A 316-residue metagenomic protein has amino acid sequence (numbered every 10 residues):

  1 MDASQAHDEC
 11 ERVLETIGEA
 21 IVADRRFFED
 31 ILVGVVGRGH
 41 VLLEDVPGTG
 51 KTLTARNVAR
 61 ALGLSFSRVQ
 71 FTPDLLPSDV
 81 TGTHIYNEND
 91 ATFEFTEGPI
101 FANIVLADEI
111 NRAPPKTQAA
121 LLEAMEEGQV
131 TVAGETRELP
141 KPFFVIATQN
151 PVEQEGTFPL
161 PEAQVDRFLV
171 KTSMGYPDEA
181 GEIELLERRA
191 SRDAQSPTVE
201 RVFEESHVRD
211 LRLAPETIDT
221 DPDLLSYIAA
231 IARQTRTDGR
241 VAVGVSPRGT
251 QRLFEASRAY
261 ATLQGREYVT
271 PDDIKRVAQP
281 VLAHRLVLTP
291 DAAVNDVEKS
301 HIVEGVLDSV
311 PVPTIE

Functional and structural regions predicted by a protein language model:
A3-H7, A20, T157, M174-V245 (+3 more regions): Conserved C-terminal "switch" segment of AAA+ ATPases
A3-V41, V46: Pre-Walker A (pre-P-loop) alpha-helix and adjacent loop at the N terminus of AAA/AAA+ ATPase modules, a conserved
I31-L32, Y86-L106, E135: Conserved alpha-helical scaffold flanking the Walker A/P-loop in AAA+ ATPase domains
V35-P73, P77, Y86: Walker A/P-loop
D45, D108-E109, A120: Walker B catalytic acidic pair
V46, V80, T148: P-loop (Walker A) phosphate-binding loop of NTP-binding proteins
R56, T237-E316: C-terminal engagement/docking regions of AAA+ P-loop ATPases
N87-D90, E127-V202, D210-E216, R258-L263: Canonical AAA+ ATPase core
